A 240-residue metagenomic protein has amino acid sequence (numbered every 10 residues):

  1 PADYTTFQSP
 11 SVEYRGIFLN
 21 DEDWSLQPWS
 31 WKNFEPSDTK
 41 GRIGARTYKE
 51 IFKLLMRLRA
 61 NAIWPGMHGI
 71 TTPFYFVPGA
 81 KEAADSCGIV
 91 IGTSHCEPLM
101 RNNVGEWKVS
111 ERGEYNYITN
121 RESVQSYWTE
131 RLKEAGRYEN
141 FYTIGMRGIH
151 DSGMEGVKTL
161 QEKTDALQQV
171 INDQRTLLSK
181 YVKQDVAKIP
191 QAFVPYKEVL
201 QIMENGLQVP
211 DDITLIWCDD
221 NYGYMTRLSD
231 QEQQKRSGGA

Functional and structural regions predicted by a protein language model:
P1-T119, G136, A192-P195, L207-W217 (+2 more regions): Feature activates predominantly on carbohydrate-active enzymes
Y75, A83-S86, R112-G238: Gly/Pro-rich turn-and-neighbor structural signature
